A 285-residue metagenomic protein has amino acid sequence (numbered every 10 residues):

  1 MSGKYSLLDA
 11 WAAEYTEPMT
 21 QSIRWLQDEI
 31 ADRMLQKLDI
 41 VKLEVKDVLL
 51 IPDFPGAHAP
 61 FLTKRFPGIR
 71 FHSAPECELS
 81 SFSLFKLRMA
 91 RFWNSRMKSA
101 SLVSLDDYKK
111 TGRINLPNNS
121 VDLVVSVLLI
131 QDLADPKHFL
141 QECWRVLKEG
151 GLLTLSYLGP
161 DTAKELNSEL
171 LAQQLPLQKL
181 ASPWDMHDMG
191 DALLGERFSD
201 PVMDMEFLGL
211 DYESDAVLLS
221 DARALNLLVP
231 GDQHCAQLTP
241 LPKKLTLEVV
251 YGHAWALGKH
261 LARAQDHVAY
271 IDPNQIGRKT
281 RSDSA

Functional and structural regions predicted by a protein language model:
M1-L43: Class I SAM-dependent methyltransferase Rossmann-like catalytic core, especially the SAM/SAH-binding loop
L43-I114, H138: Class I SAM-dependent methyltransferase SAM/SAH-binding core
C77-E78, I130, Y157-D161: Short glycine-enriched loops at secondary-structure junctions
T111-V124: A short acidic, Gly/Pro-enriched loop at the edge of an enzyme's catalytic core that lines a small-molecule cofactor
D122-K137: A short SAM/SAH-binding and catalytic strip from SAM-dependent methyltransferases
K137-L152: A short glycine-rich, Lys/Arg-flanked "PGG" loop and its adjoining helix->strand segment in the class I
L152-S214, L227-H234: Conserved catalytic/acceptor-binding region of the Class I
A216-A285: C-terminal lobe and adjacent flexible extensions of AdoMet/dcAdoMet transferase-like proteins
